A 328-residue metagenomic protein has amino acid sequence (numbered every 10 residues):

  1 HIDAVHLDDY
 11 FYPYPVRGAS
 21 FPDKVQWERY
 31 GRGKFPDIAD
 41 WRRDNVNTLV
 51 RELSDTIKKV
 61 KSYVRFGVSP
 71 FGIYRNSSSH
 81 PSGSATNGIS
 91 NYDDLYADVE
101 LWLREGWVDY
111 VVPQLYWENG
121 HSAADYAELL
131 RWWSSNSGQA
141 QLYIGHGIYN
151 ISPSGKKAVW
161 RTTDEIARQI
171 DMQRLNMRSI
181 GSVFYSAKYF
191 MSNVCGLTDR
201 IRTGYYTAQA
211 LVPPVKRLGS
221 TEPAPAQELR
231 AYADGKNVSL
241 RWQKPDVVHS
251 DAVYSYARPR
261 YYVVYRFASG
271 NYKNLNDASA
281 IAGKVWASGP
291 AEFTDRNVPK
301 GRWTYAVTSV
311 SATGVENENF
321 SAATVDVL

Functional and structural regions predicted by a protein language model:
H1-W107, Y116: Polysaccharide-binding and catalytic clefts of secreted carbohydrate-active enzymes
T48-T56, L101, E128-S135, R168-M172: Alpha-helical scaffolding segments of alpha/beta enzyme cores, especially the outer helices of TIM-barrel or partial
Y96-S122, S137-L218: Substrate-binding cleft of secreted/luminal carbohydrate-active enzymes
G196-Y256, A312-L328: Pro/Thr/Ser/Gly-rich low-complexity, intrinsically disordered linker/stalk tracts
P245-N276: Solvent-exposed loop/turn segments flanking beta-strands in beta-repeat/beta-sandwich domains
N276-S288: Solvent-exposed serine/threonine-rich low-complexity stretches and specific carbohydrate-binding patches
S288-T294: Short S/T/G- and acidic-enriched coil/turn segments that sit immediately N-terminal to beta-strands in beta-sandwich
D295-E316: Beta-strand-rich modules
